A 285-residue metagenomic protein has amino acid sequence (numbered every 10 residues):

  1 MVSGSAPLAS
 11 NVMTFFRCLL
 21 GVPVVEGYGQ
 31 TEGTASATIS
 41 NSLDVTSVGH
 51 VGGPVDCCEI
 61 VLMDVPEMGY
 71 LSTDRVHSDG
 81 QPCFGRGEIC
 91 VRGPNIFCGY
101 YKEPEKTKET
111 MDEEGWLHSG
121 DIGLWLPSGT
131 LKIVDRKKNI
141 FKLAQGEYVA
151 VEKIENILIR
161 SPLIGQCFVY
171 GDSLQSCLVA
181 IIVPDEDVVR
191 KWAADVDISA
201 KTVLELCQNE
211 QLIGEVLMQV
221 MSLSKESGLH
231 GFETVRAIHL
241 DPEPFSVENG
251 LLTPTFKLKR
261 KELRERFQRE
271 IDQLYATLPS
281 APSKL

Functional and structural regions predicted by a protein language model:
M1-T46, E59, I164: Gly/Ser/Thr-rich phosphate-binding loop
S5, I60, G129, L158 (+1 more regions): Residue-level signal for inorganic ion chemistry
G52-C57, L117: Short coil-to-beta-strand transition motifs
M63, S72-R75, G120-I122, S161-V188 (+1 more regions): C-terminal boundary motif of the adenylate-forming
G69-L71, H77-L143: Conserved ATP-binding/catalytic segment of the ANL
F84-G85, D172-I198, E226-P242: Conserved loop-to-beta-strand segment in the C-terminal subdomain of adenylate-forming
I96-F97, T110-E114, T130-I159, V188-E210 (+3 more regions): Adenylate-forming
F141, Q166-F168, L217-L285: Conserved C-terminal "lid"/linker of ANL adenylate-forming enzymes
